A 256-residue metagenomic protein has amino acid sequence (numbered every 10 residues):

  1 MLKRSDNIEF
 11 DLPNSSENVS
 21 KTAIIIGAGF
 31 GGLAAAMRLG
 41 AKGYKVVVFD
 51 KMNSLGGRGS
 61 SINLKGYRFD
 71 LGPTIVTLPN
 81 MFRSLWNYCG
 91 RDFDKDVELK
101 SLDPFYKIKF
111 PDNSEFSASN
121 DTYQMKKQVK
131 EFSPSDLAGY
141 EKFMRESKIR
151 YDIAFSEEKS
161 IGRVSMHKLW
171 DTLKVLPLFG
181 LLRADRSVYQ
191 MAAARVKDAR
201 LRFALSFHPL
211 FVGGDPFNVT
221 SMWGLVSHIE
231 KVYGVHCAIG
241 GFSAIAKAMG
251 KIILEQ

Functional and structural regions predicted by a protein language model:
M1-I24, A41-K42: Extreme N-terminal leader/targeting segments of oxidoreductases
P13, G40-V47, D92, A244 (+1 more regions): Secondary-structure transition/capping motifs at alpha-helix termini and the adjoining loop/turn into the next element
K21-V48: N-terminal Rossmann-like FAD-binding beta1-loop-alpha1 element of flavoenzymes
G40-K65: Glycine-rich FAD pyrophosphate-binding loop
N63, F69-F105: N-terminal FAD cofactor-binding segment of flavoenzymes
K109-V219: Rossmann-like flavin
L225-Q256: Helical element adjacent to the flavin cofactor pocket in flavoenzyme catalytic cores
